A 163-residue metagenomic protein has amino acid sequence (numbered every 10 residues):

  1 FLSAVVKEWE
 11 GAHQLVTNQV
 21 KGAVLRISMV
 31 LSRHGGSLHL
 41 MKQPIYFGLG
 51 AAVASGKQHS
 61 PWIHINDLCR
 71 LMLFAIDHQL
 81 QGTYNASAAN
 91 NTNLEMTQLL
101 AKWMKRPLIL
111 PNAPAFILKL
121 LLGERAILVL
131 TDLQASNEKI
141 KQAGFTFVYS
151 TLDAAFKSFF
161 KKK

Functional and structural regions predicted by a protein language model:
F1-K7: Alpha-helical "lid/cap" subdomains adjacent to substrate-binding clefts that gate access and reposition the ligand
A4, S32, S60-N66, A88-N91 (+2 more regions): Residue-level signal for the nucleotide or nucleotide-sugar donor/cofactor binding architecture
K7, Q14-T17, K21-V24, S28-H59 (+1 more regions): NAD(P)-dependent short-chain dehydrogenase/reductase
Q14, K42-G50, K57-N91: Alpha-helical substrate-binding/gating segment
Q19-K21, K105-P107, G144: A generic structural signal for alpha->beta connector loops
L40-W62, K102-D132: Alpha-helical membrane-targeting segments
L71, D77-E124, K157-K163: Mid/C-terminal beta-alpha module of Rossmann-like enzyme folds, strongest in SDR-family dehydrogenases/epimerases
I127-K163: C-terminal amphipathic/interface module of NAD(P)-dependent oxidoreductases and related NAD-binding regulators
